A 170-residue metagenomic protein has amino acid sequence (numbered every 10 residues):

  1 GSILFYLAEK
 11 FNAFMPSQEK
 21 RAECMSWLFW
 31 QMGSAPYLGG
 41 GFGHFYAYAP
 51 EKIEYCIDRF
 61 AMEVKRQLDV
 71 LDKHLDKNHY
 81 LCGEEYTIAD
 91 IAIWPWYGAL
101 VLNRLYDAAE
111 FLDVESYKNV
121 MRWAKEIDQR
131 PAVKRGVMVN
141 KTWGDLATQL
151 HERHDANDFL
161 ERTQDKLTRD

Functional and structural regions predicted by a protein language model:
G1-L68, D72, H79, R162-D170: GST-like domain detector, emphasizing the conserved glutathione-binding G-site in the N-terminal thioredoxin-like
I3, L71, D90, I127-V133: Residue-level signal for nonpolar/aromatic packing positions in well-ordered secondary structure
A8-N12, M32, D76, W96-Y97 (+4 more regions): Hydrophobic/aromatic-lined pockets within catalytic cores
A13, K73-E85, P131-G136: Surface-exposed helix-capping loop/turn segments at secondary-structure junctions
G33-Y37, L102, H151: Secretory-pathway/luminal and periplasmic proteins that interact with or process carbohydrate-rich
L38-G43, L81-E110, E115-R122, E126-I127 (+2 more regions): GST superfamily/GST-like fold recognition
D58, M62, R66-D69, K73-D76 (+4 more regions): Replace "anionic and nucleotidyl ligands
N140-D170: Acidic/histidine-enriched, glycine/proline-rich intrinsically disordered or flexible terminal extensions
